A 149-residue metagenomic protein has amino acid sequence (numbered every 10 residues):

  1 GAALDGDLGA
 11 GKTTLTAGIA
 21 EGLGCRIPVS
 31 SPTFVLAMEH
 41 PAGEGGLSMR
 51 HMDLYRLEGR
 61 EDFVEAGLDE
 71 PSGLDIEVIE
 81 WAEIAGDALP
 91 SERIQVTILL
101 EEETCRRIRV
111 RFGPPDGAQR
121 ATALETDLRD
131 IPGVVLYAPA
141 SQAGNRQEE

Functional and structural regions predicted by a protein language model:
G1-A3: Short hydrophobic/aromatic beta-strand immediately N-terminal to the Walker A/P-loop
D5-D7: P-loop (Walker A) phosphate-binding loop of NTP-binding proteins
K12: Conserved lysine of the Walker
V29-T33, E39-E83: Conserved nucleotide-sensing/catalytic segment adjacent to the nucleotide-binding pocket in NTP-handling enzymes
D69-E149: Short phosphate-coordinating micro-motif centered on Lys-Gly-acidic
